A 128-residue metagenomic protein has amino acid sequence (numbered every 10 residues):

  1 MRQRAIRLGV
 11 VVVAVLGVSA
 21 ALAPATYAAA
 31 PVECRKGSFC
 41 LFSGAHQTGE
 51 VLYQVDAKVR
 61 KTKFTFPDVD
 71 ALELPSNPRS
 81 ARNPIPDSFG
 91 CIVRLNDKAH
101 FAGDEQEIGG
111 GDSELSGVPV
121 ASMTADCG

Functional and structural regions predicted by a protein language model:
R2-V11, V15-G128: Compact beta-sheet-dominated domain cores in extracellular/mature segments
